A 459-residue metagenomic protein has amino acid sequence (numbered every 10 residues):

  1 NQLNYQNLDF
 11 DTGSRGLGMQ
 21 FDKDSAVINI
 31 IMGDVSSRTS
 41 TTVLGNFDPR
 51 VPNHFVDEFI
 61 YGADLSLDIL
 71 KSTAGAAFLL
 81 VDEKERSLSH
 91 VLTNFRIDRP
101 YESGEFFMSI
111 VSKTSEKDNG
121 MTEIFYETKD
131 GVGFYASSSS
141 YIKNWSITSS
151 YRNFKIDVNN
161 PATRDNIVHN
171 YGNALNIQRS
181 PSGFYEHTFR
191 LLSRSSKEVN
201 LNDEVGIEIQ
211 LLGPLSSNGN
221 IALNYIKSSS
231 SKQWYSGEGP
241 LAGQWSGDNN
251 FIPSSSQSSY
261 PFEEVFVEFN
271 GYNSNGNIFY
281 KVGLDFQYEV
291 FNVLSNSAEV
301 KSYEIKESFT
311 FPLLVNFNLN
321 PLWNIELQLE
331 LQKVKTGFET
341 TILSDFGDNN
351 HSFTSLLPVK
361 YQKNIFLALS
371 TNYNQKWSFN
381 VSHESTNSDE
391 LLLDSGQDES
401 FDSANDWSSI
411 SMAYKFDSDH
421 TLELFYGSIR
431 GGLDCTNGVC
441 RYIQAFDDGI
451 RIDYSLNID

Functional and structural regions predicted by a protein language model:
N1-S37, S138-P161, G431: Outer membrane beta-barrel
Q2, F47, L192-S193: Short Pro/Gly-enriched beta-strand edge/turn motifs at strand-loop
N7, P52-V56, F125-Y126: Alpha-helix capping and helix-loop boundary segments enriched in small/acidic/polar residues
R15, Q20, I28-S89: Hydrophobic, small-residue-rich alpha-helical packing segments that form membrane-like cores
F21-A26, S66-K71, R99-G104, P214-N218: Secondary-structure boundary elements
F78-S103, F107-D459: Exposed, low-structure sequence patches enriched in small/polar residues
